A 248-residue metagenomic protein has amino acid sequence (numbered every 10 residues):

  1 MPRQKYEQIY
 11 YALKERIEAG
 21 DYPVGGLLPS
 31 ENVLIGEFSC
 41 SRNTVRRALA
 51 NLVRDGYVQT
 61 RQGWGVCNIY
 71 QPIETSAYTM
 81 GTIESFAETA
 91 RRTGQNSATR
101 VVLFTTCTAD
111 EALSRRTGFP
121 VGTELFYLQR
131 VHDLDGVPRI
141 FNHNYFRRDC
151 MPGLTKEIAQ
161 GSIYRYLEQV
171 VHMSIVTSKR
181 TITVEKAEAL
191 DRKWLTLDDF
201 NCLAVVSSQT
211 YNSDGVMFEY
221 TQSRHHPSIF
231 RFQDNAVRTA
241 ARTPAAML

Functional and structural regions predicted by a protein language model:
M1-R42, L248: Extreme N-terminal segment that seeds HTH/winged-HTH DNA-binding domains in transcriptional regulators
Q4-Y6, S30, C67-T82: Short, cationic-aromatic polyanion-contact patches
Y22-G25, R54-G63, I69: Beta-hairpin "wing" of winged helix-turn-helix
L49-A50: Short, hydrophobic-biased segments on the C-terminal half of alpha helices that form "recognition helices"
V53, Q59-T60, Q71, E84-A87 (+2 more regions): Extended, compositionally biased flexible segments
W64, F86, I163: A generic "binding-loop/recognition-motif" signal
S97-L248: C-terminal all-alpha effector/ligand-binding and dimerization domain of prokaryotic HTH-type transcriptional repressors
